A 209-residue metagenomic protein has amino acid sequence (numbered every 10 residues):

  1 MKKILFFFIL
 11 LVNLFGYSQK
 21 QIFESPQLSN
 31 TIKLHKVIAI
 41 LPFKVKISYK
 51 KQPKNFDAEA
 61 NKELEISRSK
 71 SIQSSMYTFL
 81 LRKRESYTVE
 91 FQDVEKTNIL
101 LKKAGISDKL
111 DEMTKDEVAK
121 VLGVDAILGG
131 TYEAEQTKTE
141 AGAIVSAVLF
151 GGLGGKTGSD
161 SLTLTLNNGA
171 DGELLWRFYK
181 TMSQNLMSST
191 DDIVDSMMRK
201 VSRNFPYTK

Functional and structural regions predicted by a protein language model:
M1-Q21: Bacterial Sec-dependent N-terminal signal peptides
I4, L10-V12, I32, L81-K83 (+1 more regions): A generic structural signal for short, solvent-exposed coil/turn residues that cap or connect secondary-structure
L11-V12, N98-K102, E135-T139: N-terminal start-of-chain detector that recognizes signal peptides and the immediate post-cleavage beginning
Y17-Q21, S69-K70, G105-K109, A143-V145: A short linear-motif detector with a strong N-terminal bias
Q19-Y49, R84, V121, Y132-A143 (+1 more regions): C-terminal/domain-edge helix-coil "capping" segments
K44-G129, G169-K180, K200, N204: N-terminal segment of the mature soluble domain
N55, G142-V148: "Short basic amphipathic alpha-helical interaction patches in structured regions
K115-E117, V148-L153: Short, P/G- and charge-enriched loop/turn segments at secondary-structure junctions
